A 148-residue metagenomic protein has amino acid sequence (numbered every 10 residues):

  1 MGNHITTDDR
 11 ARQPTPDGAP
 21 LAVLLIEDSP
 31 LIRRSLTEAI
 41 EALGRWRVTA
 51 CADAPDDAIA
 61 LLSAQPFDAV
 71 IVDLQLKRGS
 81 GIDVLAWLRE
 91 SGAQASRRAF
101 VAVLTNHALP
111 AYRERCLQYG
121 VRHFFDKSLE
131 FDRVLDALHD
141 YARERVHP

Functional and structural regions predicted by a protein language model:
E27: Conserved acidic carboxylate
P30-A50: Two-component/phosphorelay signaling modules centered on CheY-like receiver
C51-A69: Acidic, metal-coordinating helix/loop segments flanking the phosphotransfer/catalytic sites of two-component signaling
A54, S80-D83: Acidic catalytic/metal-coordinating carboxylates
D73-L74, T105: Active-site residues of response regulator receiver
I82-S96: Short amphipathic alpha-helix used as the core "switch/output" element in two-component signaling
D83, A108-F125, L129: Alpha4 helix (beta4-alpha4-beta5 surface) of REC/receiver domains from two-component response regulators
L129-H139: C-terminal output helix
